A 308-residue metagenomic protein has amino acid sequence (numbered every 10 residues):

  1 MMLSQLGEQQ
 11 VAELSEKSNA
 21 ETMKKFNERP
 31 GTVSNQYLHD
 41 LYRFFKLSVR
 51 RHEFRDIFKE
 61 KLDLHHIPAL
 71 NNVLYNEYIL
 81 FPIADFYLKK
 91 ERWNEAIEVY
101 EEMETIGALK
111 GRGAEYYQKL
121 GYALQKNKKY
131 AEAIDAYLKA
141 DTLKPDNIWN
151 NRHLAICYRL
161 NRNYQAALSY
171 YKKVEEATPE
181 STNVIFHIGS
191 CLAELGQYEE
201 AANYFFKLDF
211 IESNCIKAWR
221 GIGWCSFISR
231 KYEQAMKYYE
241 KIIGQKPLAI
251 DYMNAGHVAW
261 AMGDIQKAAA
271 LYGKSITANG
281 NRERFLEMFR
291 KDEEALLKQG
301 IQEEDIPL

Functional and structural regions predicted by a protein language model:
M1-K144: Alpha-solenoid helical-repeat scaffolds
I79, R112-Y116, N150, V184 (+3 more regions): TPR alpha-solenoid repeat register
K89, K126, L160, E194-L195 (+3 more regions): Register position in tetratricopeptide repeats
T105, L138-T142, K172-E176, F206-F210 (+2 more regions): Conserved structural position within tetratricopeptide repeats
Y272, T277-L308: Terminal, low-structured helical/coil segments at or just beyond the last alpha-helical repeat
